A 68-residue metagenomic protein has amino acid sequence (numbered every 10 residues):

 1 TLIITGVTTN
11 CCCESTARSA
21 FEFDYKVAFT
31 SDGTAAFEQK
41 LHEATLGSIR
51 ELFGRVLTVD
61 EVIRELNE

Functional and structural regions predicted by a protein language model:
T1-E68: Active-site-adjacent betaalpha module
